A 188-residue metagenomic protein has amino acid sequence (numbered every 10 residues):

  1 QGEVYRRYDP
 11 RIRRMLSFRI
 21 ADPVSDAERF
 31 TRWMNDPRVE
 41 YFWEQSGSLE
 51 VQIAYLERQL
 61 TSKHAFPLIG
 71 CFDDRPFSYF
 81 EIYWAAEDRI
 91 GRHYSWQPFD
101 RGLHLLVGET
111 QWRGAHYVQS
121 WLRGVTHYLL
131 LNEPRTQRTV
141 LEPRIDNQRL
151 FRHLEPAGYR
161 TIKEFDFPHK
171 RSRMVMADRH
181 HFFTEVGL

Functional and structural regions predicted by a protein language model:
Q1-V24, E185-V186: Conserved N-terminal entry element of GNAT/NAT acetyltransferase domains
G47-P67: Active-site rim helix/loop that mediates acceptor-substrate recognition in acyltransferases
I69, R75-A85: Conserved beta-strand in the GNAT
A85-R113, Y117: Conserved acyl-donor/pantetheine-binding loop and adjacent beta-alpha core of acyl/acetyltransferases and related
A86, R160-M174: Conserved catalytic-core motifs of GNAT/GCN5-like acyltransferases
G114-L130, R152: Conserved acetyl-CoA-binding loop-helix of GNAT-fold acetyltransferases
L131-P143: Conserved GNAT acetyl-CoA-binding A-motif
I145-K163: Conserved active-site alpha-helix within GNAT-family acetyltransferase domains
